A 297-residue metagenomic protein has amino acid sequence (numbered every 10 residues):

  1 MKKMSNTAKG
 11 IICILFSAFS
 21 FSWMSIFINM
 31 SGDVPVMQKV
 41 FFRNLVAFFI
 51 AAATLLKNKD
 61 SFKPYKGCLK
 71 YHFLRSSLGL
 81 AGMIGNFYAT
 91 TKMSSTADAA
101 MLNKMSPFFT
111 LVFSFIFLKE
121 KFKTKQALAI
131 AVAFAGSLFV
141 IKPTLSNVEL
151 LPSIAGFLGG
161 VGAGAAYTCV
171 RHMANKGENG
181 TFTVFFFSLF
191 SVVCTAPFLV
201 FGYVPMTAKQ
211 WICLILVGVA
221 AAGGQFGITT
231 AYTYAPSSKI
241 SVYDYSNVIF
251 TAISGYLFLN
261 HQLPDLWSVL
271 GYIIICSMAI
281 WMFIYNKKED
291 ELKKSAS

Functional and structural regions predicted by a protein language model:
M1-F19, F48-L74, T124, V148-L151 (+4 more regions): Membrane-interface interhelical linkers
A18-S22, A52, S76, L80-I84 (+8 more regions): Hydrophobic/small/kink-forming positions within alpha-helical transmembrane segments of polytopic membrane proteins
F19-A47, A165-F190: Juxtamembrane helix-loop-helix junctions in multi-pass membrane proteins
S31, K39, A89-T90, T96 (+7 more regions): Hydrophobic/aromatic residues within transmembrane alpha-helices of multi-pass small-molecule transporters
Q38, L45-V46, T90-K119, S237-S254: Specific alpha-helical transmembrane segments that line the substrate/conduction pathway and gating interfaces
A99-M105, K176-L189, Q225-L257, I284: Helix-helix packing/entry segments at the starts of transmembrane helices
N103, K119-F139, S146-A155, V204-A208 (+1 more regions): Loop-to-transmembrane alpha-helix entry segments
Y245, I249-S297: C-terminal-most transmembrane helix of multi-pass membrane proteins
